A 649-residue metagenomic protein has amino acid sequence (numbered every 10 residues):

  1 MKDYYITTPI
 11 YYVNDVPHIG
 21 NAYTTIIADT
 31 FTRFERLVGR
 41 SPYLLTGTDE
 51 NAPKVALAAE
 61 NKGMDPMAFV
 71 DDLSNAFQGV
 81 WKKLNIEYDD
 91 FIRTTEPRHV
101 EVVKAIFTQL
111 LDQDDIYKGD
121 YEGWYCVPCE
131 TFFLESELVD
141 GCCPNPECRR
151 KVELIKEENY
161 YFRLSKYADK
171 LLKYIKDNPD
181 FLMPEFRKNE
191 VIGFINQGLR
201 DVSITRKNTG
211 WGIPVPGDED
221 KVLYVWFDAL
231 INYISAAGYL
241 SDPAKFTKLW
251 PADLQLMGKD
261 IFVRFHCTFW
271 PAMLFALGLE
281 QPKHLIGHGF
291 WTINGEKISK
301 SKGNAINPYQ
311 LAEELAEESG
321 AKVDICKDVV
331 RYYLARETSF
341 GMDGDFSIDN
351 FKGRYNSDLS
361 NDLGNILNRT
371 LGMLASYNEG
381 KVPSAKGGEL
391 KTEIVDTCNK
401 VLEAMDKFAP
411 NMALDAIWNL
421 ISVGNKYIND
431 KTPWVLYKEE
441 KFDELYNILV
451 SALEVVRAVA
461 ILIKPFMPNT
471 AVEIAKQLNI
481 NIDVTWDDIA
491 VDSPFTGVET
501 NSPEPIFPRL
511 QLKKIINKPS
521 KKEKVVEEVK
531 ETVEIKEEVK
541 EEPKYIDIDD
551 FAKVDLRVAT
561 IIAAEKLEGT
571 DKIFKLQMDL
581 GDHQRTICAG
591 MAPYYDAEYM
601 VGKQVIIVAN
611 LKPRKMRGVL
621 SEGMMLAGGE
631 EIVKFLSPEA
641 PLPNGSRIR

Functional and structural regions predicted by a protein language model:
M1-D180: N-terminal, positively charged nucleic-acid-binding surface of large information/translation enzymes
M1-T46, R98-V102, I155-S376, D415-I417: Structured secondary-structure scaffolds
K118, W124, M342-D345, N350-K386 (+3 more regions): Helix-rich, typically C-terminal accessory recognition domains appended to large enzymatic cores
V139-C143, E158-N159, A305-I306, A589-Y595 (+1 more regions): A short, sequence-level motif marking secondary-structure junctions
N145-C148, V215-G217, M578-D582: Short acidic, glycine-rich loop/turn motifs
H284-G287, A475-K476, K575: Beta-strand segments within the central parallel beta-sheet cores of soluble alpha/beta enzyme folds
A471-D550: Intrinsic disorder at enzyme termini
E527-R649: Phosphate-backbone binding interfaces of nucleic-acid-interacting proteins
